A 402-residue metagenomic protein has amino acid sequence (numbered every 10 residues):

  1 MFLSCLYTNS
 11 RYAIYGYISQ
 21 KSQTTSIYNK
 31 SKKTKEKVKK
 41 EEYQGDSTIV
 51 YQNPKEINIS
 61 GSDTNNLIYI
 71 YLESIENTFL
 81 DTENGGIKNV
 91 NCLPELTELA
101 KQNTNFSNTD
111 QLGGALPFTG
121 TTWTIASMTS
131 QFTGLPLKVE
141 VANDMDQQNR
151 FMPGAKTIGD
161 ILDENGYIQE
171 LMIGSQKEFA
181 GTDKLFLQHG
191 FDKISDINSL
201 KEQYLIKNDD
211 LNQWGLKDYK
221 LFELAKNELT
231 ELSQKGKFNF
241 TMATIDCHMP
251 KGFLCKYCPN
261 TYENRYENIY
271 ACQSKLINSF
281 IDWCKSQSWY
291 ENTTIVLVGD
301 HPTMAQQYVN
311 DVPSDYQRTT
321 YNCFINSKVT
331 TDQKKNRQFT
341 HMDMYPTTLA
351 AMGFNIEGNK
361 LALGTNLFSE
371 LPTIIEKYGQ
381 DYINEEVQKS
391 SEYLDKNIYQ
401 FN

Functional and structural regions predicted by a protein language model:
M1-T25: Transmembrane and membrane-interface helices of multi-pass, inner-membrane envelope-modifying transferases
S19, Q23-E56: Short coil-to-helix leader/linker segments, especially the first N-terminal amphipathic alpha-helix with its helix
D46-N402: Solvent-exposed soluble domains appended to multi-pass membrane proteins
